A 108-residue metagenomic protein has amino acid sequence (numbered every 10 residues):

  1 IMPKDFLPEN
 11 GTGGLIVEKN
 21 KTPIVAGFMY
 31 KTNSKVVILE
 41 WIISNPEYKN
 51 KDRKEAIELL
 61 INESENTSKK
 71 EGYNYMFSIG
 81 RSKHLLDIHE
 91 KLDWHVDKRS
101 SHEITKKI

Functional and structural regions predicted by a protein language model:
I1-N20: Active-site rim helix/loop that mediates acceptor-substrate recognition in acyltransferases
M2-K4, Y75, V96: Residue-level detector of short coil/turn "hinge" positions at structural boundaries
N10-G11, N33-K35, H84: Short acidic/glycine-enriched loop/turn segments that link adjacent beta-strands
G11-T12, D93-D97: Short glycine-aromatic motifs
K21-K31, V37-E40: Conserved beta-strand in the GNAT
V37-D93: Acyl-donor binding region in acyl/amide transferases
I79, H95-I108: Conserved catalytic-core motifs of GNAT/GCN5-like acyltransferases
